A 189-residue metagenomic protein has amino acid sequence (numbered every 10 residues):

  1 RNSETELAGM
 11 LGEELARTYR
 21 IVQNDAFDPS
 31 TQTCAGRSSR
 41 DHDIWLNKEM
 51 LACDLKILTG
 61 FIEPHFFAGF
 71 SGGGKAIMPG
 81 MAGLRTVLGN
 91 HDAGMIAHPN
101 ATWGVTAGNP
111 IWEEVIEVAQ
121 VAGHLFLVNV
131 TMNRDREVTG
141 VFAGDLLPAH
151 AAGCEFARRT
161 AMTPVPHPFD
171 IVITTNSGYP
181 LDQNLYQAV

Functional and structural regions predicted by a protein language model:
R1, L58, V172-N176: Short glycine-rich or small-residue beta-strand-to-loop segments that form or flank ligand, phosphate, metal/Fe-S
R1-N2, V189: N-terminal active-site beta-alpha-beta segment that forms phosphate/nucleotide-binding and substrate-recognition loops
N2-F70: An acidic, phosphate/nucleotide-engaging active-site surface
N24-A35, N100-T102, V172-L181: Short, basic, glycine/proline-bearing loop/turn elements
Q32, N90-H91, V138: Short, charged, surface-exposed secondary-structure boundary motifs
S38-R40, L46-L51, K56-N129, N133: Conserved phosphate- and dinucleotide-binding cores of soluble alpha/beta proteins, encompassing both enzyme active
T102-P180: Membrane-embedded hairpin module used as a gating/binding unit in multi-pass transport and secretion proteins
Q183-V189: C-terminal catalytic subdomain
